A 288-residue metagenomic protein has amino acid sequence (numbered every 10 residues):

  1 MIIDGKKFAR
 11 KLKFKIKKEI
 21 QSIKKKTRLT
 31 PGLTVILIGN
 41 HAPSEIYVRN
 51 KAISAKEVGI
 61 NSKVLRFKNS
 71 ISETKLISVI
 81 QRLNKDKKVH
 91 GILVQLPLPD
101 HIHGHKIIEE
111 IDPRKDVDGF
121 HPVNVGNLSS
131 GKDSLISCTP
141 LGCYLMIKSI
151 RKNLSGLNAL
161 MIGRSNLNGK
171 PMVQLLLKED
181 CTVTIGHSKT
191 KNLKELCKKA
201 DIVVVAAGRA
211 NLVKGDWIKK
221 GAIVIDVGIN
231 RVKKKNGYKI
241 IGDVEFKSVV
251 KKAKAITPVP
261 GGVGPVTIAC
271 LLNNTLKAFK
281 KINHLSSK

Functional and structural regions predicted by a protein language model:
M1-T27: Positively charged, low-complexity intrinsically disordered leader regions
T30, V213, T275: N-terminal cationic and glycine-rich segments that engage phosphates or anionic surfaces
T30-N40: Short beta-strand segments enriched in small/hydrophobic residues
L33, A55-N69, V183-I185: Short beta-strand elements in bilobed, periplasmic/extracellular small-molecule ligand-binding domains
I38-A52, S134-I223, V227, V232 (+1 more regions): Glycine-rich phosphate/diphosphate-binding loop of Rossmann-like nucleotide-binding domains
K75-K87: Short, well-structured alpha-helical segments in soluble
L93-N158: Anion-binding alpha/beta catalytic cores of soluble intermediary-metabolism enzymes, centered on
G104-H121, V125, G228-N283: Rossmann-fold NAD(P)-binding glycine/threonine-rich loop
